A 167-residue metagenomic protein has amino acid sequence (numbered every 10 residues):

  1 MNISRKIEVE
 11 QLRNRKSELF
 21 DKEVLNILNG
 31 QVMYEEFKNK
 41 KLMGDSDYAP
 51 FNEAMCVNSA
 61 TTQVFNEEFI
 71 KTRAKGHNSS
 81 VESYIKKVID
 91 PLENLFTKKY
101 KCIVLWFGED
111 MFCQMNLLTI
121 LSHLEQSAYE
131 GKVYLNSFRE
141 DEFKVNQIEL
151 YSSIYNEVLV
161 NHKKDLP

Functional and structural regions predicted by a protein language model:
N2-V81: A structured, charge-rich N-terminal accessory region that forms the first stable segment of a protein and links
D21-E23, D45, K99-C102, E130: A general structural motif
N29-V32, E53, G108-D110, F138-D141: An acidic- and aromatic-residue-enriched active-site/binding cleft used to recognize and process polar
E35-N39, A60-T61, C113-L121, K144-I148: A short acidic (Asp/Glu
G44-D45, T119-V133: A short alpha->loop->secondary-structure connector
H77-T119: Long, hydrophobic/aromatic-enriched structural stretches that serve as scaffold segments
N136-I154: Short, conserved secondary-structure transition motifs
I148-P167: A conserved mid-domain beta-alpha-beta active-site/ligand-binding segment of alpha/beta enzyme cores
